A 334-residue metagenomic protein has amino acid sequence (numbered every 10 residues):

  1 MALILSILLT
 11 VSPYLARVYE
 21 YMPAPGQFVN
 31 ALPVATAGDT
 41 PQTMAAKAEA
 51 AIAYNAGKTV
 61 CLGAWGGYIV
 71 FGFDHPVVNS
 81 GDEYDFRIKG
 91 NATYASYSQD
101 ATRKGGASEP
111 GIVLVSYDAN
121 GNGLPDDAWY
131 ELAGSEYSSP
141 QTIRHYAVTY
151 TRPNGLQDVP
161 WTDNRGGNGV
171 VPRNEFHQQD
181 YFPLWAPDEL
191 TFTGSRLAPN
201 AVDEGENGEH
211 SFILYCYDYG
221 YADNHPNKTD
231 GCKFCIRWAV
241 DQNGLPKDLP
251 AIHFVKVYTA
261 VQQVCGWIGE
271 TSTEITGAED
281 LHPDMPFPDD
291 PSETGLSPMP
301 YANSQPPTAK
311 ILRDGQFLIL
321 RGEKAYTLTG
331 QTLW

Functional and structural regions predicted by a protein language model:
A2, S6-V11, P286-S304: Low-complexity, Pro/Thr/Ser/Gly/Ala-rich linker/spacer regions in secreted, extracellular modular proteins
A2-L5, V78, D118, A260: Residue-level marker of positions within ordered structural domains that often coincide with functionally constrained
T10-G111, A128, A133-S292: A domain-level signal for the mature, folded cores of soluble proteins
I112-L114, K324: Beta-strand signatures of extracellular beta-sandwich domains
S116-N122: Short loop/turn segments immediately following beta-strands, especially the blade-tip and inter-blade linker loops
N120, E136, T332: Residue-level detector of flexible, active-site-proximal loop/helix-junction positions within diverse enzyme catalytic
G295-W334: C-terminal outer-membrane/trafficking sorting elements
